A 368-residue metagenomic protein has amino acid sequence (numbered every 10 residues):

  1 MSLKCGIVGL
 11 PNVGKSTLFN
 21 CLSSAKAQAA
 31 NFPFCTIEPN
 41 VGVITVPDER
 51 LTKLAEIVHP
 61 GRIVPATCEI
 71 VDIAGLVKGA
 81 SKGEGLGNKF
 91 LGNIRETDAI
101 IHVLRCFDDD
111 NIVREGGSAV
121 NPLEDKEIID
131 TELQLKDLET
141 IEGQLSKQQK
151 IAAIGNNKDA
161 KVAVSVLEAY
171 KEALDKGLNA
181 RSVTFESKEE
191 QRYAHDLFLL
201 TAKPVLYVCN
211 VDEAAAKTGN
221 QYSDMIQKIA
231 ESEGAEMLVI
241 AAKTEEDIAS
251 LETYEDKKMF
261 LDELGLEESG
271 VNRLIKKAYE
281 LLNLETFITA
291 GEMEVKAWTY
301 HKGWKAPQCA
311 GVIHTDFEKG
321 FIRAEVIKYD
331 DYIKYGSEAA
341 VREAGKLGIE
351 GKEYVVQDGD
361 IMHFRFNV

Functional and structural regions predicted by a protein language model:
M1-E115, L123, D130, E142 (+1 more regions): Conserved G1/Walker A P-loop phosphate-binding module
S2-V8, V13, F19, K147-V355 (+2 more regions): C-terminal-of-GTPase-core extension/linker across diverse P-loop GTPases
A27, G79, E132, Q144 (+3 more regions): Active-site-proximal flexible loops/turns
L76-K82, S118-V120, E127-L133, A152-K158 (+2 more regions): Flexible beta-alpha connector loops of hexameric P-loop NTPases
G83-L86, E115-A119, N220-D224, E252-Y254: Short, glycine/charged-enriched secondary-structure capping and boundary segments
E96, Q357-D358: Short, flexible surface segments
T97, I129, Q134-D137, I141 (+4 more regions): Amphipathic alpha-helical coiled-coil segments
L104-G117, L135-K147, S232, E236 (+2 more regions): Short, compositionally biased low-complexity segments
